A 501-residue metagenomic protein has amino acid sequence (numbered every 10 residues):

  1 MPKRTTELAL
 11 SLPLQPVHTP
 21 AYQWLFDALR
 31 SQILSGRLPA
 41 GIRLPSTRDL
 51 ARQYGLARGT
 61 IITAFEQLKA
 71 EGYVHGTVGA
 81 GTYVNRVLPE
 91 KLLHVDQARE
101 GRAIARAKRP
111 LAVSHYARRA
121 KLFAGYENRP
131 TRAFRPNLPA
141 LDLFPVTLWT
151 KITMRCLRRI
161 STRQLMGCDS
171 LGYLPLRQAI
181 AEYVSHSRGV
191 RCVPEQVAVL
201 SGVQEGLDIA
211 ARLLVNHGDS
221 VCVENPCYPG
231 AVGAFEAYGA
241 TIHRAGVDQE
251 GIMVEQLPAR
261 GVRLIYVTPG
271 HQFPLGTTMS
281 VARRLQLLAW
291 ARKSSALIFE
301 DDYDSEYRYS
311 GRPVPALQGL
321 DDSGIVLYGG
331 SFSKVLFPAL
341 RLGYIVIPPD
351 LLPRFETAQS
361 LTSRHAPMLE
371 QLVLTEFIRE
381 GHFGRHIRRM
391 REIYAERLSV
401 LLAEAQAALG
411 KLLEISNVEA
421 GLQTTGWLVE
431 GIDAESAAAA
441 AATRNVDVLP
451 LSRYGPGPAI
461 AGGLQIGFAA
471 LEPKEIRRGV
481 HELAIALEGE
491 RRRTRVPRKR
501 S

Functional and structural regions predicted by a protein language model:
M1-C156, D350, E356, S360-P367 (+9 more regions): N-terminal basic, amphipathic alpha-helical segments
P139, P269-F273, K334: Short glycine-rich anion-binding loops that position phosphate/pyrophosphate groups of nucleotides and phosphorylated
T153-S295, E306-S323, Y394, A434 (+2 more regions): Conserved core of the PLP fold type I
A198, H243-A245, L327, S416 (+1 more regions): General small-molecule cofactor/ligand-binding pocket signal
V223, R244, E300, L374 (+1 more regions): Hydrophobic residues in well-ordered beta-strands that form the structural core
L320-R354, A366-L369: Active-site PLP attachment segment
Y344, L372-E380: Helix-loop "lid/cap" segments that line or gate small-molecule binding pockets
